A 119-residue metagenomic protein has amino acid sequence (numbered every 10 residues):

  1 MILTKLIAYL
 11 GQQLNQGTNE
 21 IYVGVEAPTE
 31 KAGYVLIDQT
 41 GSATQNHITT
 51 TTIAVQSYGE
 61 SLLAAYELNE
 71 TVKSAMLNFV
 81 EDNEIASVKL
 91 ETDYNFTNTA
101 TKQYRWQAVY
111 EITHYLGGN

Functional and structural regions predicted by a protein language model:
M1-Q12, P28, T40-T50, K89-N119: Short, charged interaction patches at domain edges and termini
M1-Q45, L63, E70, S74 (+2 more regions): Small/polar-rich, solvent-exposed N-terminal microdomains that initiate assembly or binding
Y34-V35, I53, A108: A broad, low-specificity signal marking well-ordered, structured residues that form hydrophobic/aromatic
H47-E60: Short glycine-rich, basic-tinged beta-strand/loop micro-motifs
E60, L77, Y115: Residue-level marker of positions within ordered structural domains that often coincide with functionally constrained
E60-L63, N98: Short coil/turn segments at secondary-structure boundaries
E84-V88: Acidic catalytic patch
